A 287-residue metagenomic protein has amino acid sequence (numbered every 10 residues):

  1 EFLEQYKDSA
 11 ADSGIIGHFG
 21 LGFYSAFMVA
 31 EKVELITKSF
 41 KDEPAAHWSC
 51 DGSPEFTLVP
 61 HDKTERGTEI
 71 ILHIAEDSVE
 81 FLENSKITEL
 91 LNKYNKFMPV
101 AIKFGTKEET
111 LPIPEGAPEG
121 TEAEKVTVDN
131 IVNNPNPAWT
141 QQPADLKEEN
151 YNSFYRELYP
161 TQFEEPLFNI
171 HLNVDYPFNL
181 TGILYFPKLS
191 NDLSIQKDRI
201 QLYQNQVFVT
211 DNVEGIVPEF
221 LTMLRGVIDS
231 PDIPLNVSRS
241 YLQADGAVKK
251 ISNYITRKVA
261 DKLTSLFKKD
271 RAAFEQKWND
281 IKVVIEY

Functional and structural regions predicted by a protein language model:
E1, Q5, V29-S39, H73 (+6 more regions): Conserved, well-folded catalytic cores of nucleic-acid-processing and energy-transducing macromolecular machines
E1-E76, E80-F81, E89, K96 (+3 more regions): GHKL (Bergerat-fold) ATPase N-terminal catalytic module, capturing the glycine-rich phosphate-binding loop and acidic
A10-G14, H18-Y24, M28, E65 (+10 more regions): Charged, alpha-helix-enriched surfaces in structured cytosolic catalytic cores of large nucleotide-utilizing machines
F27, Q204-N212, T222-R239, A244 (+1 more regions): Feature marking long nucleic-acid-engaging regions of large polymerase/nuclease enzymes
S39, E55-L111, E124, V128-P160: ATP-binding catalytic core of ATPases
S85, E119-I228: GHKL/Histidine-kinase-like ATPase module
L235-A273: Extended, well-ordered alpha-helical scaffold/bundle regions in very large, multi-domain proteins
A272, Q276-Y287: A contiguous, basic/glycine-rich beta-loop/short-helix subdomain that forms a polymer-engagement track
